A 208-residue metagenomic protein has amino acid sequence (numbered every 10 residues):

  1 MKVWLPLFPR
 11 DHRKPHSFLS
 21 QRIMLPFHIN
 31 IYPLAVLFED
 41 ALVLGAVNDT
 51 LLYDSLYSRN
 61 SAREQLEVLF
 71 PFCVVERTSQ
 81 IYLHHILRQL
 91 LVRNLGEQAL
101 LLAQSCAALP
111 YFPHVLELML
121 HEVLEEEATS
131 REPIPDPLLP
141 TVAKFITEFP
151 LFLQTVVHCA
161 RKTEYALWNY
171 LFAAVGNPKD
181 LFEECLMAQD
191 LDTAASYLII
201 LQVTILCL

Functional and structural regions predicted by a protein language model:
K2-R13, S17, Q21-L208: Extended alpha-helical assembly domains of large eukaryotic scaffold proteins
